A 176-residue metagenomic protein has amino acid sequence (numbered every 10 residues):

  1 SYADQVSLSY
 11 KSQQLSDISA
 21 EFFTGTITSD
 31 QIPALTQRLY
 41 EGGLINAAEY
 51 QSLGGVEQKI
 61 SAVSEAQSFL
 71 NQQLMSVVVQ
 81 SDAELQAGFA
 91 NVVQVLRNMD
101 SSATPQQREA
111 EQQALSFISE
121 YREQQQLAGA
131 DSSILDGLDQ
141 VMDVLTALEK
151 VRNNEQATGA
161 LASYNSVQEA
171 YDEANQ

Functional and structural regions predicted by a protein language model:
S1-Q176: Type III/flagellar secretion export determinants
